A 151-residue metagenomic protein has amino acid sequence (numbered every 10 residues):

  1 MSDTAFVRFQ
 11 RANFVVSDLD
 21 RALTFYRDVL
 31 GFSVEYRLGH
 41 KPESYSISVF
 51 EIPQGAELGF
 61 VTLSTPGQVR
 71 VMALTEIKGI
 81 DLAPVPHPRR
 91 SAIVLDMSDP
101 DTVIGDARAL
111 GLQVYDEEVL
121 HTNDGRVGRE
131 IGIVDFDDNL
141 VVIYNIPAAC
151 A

Functional and structural regions predicted by a protein language model:
M1, Y36-L38, I77-D81: Short amphipathic alpha-helical segments, especially helix-boundary/capping motifs
M1-A5, N13-F14, R37, L95-A151: Vicinal oxygen chelate
F9-S17, P53, E57-R108, R129-V134 (+1 more regions): Vicinal oxygen chelate
V15-Q68: Core segments of cupin and vicinal oxygen chelate
P42, L82, A151: Conserved protein kinase catalytic core
E43-I47, G79, T122: A cross-kingdom feature marking solvent-exposed beta-strand/loop segments within repeated, beta-rich binding/scaffold
